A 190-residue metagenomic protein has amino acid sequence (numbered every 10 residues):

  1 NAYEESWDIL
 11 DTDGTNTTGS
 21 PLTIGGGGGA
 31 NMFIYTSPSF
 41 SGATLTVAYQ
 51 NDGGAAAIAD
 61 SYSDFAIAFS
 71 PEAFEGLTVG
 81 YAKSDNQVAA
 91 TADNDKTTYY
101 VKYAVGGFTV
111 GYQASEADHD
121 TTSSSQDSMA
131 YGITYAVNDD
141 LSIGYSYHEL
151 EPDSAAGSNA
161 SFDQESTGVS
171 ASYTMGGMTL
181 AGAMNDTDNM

Functional and structural regions predicted by a protein language model:
N1-M190: Outer-membrane beta-barrel proteins
